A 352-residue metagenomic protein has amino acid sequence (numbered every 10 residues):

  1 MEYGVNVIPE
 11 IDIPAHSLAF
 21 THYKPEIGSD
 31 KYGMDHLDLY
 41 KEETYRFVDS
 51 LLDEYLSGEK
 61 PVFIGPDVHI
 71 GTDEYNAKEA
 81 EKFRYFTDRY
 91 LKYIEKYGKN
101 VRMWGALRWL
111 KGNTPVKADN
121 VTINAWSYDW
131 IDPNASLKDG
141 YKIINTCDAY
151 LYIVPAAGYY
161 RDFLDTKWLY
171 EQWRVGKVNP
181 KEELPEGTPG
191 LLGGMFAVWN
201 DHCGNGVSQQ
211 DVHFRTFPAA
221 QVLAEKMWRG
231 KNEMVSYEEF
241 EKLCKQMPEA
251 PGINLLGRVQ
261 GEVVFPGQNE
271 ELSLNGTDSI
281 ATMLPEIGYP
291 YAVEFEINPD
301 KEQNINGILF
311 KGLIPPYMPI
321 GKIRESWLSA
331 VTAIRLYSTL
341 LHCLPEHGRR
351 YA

Functional and structural regions predicted by a protein language model:
M1-Y97, V101: Substrate-binding cleft of carbohydrate-active enzyme catalytic domains
Y3, V7-I11, P66-I70, V101-M103 (+3 more regions): Hydrophobic faces of well-ordered beta-strands that scaffold small-molecule active sites in alpha/beta enzyme cores
E10-H16, D73-Y75, A106-W109, W126-Y128 (+2 more regions): Active-site beta-loop-alpha junctions enriched in small/polar residues
D88-Y93, L107-N113: N-terminal active-site wall of soluble small-molecule enzyme domains
V101-L110, K117-D119: Acidic, contiguous N-terminal accessory segments
N113-V121, S127-N269: Flexible, acidic glycine-rich loops studded with aromatic residues
V264-Y337, G348: Extracellular glycan-recognition modules
L340-A352: Trp-centered recognition loops
